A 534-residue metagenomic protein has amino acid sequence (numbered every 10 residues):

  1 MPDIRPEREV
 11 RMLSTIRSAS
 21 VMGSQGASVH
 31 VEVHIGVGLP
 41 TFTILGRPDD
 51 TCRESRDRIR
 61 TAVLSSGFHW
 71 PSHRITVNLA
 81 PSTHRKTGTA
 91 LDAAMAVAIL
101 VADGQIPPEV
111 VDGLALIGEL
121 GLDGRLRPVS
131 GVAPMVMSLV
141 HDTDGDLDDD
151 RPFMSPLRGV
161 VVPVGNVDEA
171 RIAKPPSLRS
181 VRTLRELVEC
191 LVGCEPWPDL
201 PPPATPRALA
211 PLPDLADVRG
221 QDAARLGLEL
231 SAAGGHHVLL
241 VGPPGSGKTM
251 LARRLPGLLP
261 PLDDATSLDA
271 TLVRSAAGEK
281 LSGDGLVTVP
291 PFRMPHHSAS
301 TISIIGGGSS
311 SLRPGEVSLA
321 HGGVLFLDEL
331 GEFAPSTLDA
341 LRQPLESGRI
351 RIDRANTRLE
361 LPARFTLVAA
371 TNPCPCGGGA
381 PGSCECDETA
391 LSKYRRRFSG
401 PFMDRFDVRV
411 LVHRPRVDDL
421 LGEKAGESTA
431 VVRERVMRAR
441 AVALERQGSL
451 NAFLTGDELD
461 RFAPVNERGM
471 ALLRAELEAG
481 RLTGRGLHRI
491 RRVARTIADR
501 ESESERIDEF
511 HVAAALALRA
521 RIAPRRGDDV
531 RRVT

Functional and structural regions predicted by a protein language model:
P2-L239, P243-S246, M250, D353 (+2 more regions): Peripheral, non-AAA+ core regions of ATP-driven protein-machinery
G36, G67-W70, P107-E109, H141 (+10 more regions): Conserved catalytic network of the ASCE P-loop NTPase/AAA+ motor domain
L45-R56, P71, N78-G88, L312 (+1 more regions): Basic, amphipathic alpha-helical bundle interface domains used for macromolecular binding and assembly
E229, P291, I302-L325, R358: Conserved alpha-helical scaffold flanking the Walker A/P-loop in AAA+ ATPase domains
L240-L281: Walker A/P-loop
G242, G306, E329: The Walker A (P-loop) glycine that initiates the GxxxxGKT/S ATP-binding motif of P-loop NTPases
G257, D264, D269-L272, A276 (+1 more regions): AAA+ P-loop NTPase catalytic core and its hallmark functional loops
G322, D328-E329, A340: Walker B catalytic acidic pair
